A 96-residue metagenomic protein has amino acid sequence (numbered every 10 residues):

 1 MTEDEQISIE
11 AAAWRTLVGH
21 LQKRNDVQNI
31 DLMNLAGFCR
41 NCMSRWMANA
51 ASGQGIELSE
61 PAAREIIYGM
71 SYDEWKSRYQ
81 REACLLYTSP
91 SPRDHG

Functional and structural regions predicted by a protein language model:
T2-D4: Charged, compositionally biased N-terminal leader segments and the immediate start of the first structured element
I9-W14: N-terminal first-folded block
V18-Q22, K76: Amphipathic alpha-helical segments within well-ordered protein domains
L21-N34: Immediate flanking context of iron-sulfur cluster ligation sites
M33-M43: Amphipathic alpha-helical segments that form the core helices of the histone-fold
N41-G55: Iron-sulfur (Fe-S) cluster-binding segments and ferredoxin-like electron-carrier domains, especially [2Fe-2S]
I67-L85: Short Fe-S-cluster ligation motifs
Y87-G96: Single conserved hydrophobic/aromatic residue that forms the stacking wall/gate of nucleotide- or nucleobase-binding
